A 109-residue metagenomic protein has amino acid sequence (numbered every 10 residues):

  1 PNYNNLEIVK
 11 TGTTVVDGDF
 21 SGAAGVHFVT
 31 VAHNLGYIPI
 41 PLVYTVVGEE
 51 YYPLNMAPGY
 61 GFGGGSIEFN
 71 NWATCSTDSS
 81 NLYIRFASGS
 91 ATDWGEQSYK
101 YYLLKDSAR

Functional and structural regions predicted by a protein language model:
N2-R109: Extracellular attachment/recognition segments
